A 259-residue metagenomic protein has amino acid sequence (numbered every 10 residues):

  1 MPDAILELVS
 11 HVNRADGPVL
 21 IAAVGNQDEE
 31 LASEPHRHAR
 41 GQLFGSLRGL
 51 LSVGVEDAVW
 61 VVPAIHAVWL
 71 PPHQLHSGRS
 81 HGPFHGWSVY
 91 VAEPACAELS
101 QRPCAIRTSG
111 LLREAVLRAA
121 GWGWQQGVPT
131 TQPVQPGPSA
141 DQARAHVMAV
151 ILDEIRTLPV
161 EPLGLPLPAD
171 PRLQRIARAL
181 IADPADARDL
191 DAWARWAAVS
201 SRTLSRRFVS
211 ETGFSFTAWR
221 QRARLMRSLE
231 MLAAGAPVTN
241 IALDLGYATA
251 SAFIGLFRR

Functional and structural regions predicted by a protein language model:
M1-L50: Generic protein-terminus/edge-of-domain signal
D57-P72: Short acidic-glycine-tyrosine-enriched beta hairpin
I65, L204, F208, A252-F257: Short hydrophobic/aromatic patch on the recognition helix
H73-P103: Ligand-binding loop in jelly-roll beta-barrel domains
Q101-R118, P138: Aromatic/histidine-rich interaction motifs
Q126-A197, S210-R222: Short, Lys/Arg-enriched, Trp-marked, Pro/Gly-tolerant hinge/linker segments that flank
D191, V199, S210-I254: Terminal helix-turn-helix DNA-binding modules in bacterial transcription factors
